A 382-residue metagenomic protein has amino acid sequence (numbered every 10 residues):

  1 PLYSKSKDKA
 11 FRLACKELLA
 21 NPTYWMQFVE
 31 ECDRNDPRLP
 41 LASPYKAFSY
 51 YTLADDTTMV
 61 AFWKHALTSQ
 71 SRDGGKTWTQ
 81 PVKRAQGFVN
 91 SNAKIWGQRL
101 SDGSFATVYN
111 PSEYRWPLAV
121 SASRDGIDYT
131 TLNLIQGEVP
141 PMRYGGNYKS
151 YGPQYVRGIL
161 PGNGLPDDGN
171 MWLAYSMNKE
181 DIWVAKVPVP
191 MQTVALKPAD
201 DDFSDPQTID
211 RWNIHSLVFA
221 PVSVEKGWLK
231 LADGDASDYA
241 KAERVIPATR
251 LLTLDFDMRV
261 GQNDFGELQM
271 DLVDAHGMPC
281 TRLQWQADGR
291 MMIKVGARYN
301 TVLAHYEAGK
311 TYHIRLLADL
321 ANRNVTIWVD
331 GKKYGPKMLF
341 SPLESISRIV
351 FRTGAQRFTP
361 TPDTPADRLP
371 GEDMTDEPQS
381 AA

Functional and structural regions predicted by a protein language model:
P40, M292-R315: Short, aromatic/His-centered strand-loop micro-motif at the edge of beta-sheets
S71-R72, S121-S123, A174-S176, V187: Conserved Ser/Thr-centered positions that define the repeating blades of beta-propeller domains
A85-K94, G126-N163: Conserved blade-ending motifs and adjacent loop-strand segments that build the rim/top face of beta-propeller domains
F88-Q136: Loop/turn-rich, solvent-exposed surfaces of beta-rich toroidal or solenoidal domains
V189-S216: Extracellular carbohydrate-recognition regions
K230-M291: Secretory/extracellular carbohydrate-interaction modules and structurally similar beta-sandwich "look-alikes"
L254-F256, K310-A318, V325-I327: Short tryptophan-centered beta-strand motifs in secreted/extracellular beta-sheet-rich domains of glycan-recognition
K337-A381: Flexible glycan-contacting loops in extracellular carbohydrate-active proteins
